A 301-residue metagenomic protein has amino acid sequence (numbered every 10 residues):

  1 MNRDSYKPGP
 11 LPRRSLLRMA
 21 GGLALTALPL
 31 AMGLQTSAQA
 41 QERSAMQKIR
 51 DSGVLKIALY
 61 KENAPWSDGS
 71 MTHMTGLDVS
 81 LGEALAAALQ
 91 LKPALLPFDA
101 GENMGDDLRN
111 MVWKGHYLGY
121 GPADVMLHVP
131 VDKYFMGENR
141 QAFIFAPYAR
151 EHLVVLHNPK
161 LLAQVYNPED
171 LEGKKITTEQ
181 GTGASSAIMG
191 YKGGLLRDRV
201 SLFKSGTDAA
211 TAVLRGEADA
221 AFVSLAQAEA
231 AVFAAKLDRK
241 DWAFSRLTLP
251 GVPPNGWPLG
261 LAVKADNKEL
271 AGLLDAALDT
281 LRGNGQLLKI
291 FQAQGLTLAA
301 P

Functional and structural regions predicted by a protein language model:
M1-L11, S15, A24-M32: N-terminal secretory signal peptides
R43-A123: Extracytoplasmic small-molecule ligand-binding "clamshell" domains of the periplasmic binding protein/Venus flytrap
V54-K61, T75, Y166-A184: Short loop->beta-strand "edge-of-pocket" segments that line small-molecule binding or catalytic clefts across diverse
K61, A149-V154, K236-D275, G295-P301: Periplasmic-binding protein-like
G69, E83, A87-P97, A146 (+3 more regions): Ligand-binding cleft/hinge of the Venus flytrap
G82-A88, P159-L162, K174-K175, G251-A293: Extended ligand-binding regions for polar small-molecule ligands
L95-P168: Acidic, polar ligand-binding/catalytic clefts
L127-E138, A187-Y191, R215, D219-P253: A ligand-binding cleft/hinge motif common to bilobed small-molecule-binding domains
